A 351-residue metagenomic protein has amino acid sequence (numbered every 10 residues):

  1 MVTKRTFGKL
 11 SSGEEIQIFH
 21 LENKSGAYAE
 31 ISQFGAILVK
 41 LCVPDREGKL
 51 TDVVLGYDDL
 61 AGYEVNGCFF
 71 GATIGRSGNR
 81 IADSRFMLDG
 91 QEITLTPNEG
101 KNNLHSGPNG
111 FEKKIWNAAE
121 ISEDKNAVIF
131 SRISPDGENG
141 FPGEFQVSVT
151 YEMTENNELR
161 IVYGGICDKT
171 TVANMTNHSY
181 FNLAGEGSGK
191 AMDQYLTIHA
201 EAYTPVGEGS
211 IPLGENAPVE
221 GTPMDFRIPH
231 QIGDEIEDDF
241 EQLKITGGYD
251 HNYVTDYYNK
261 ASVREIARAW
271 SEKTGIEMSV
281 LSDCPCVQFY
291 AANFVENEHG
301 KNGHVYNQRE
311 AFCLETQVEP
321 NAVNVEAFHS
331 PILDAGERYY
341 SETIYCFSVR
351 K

Functional and structural regions predicted by a protein language model:
M1-K351: An exposed, glycine/acidic-rich loop-and-rim segment of catalytic or binding clefts
